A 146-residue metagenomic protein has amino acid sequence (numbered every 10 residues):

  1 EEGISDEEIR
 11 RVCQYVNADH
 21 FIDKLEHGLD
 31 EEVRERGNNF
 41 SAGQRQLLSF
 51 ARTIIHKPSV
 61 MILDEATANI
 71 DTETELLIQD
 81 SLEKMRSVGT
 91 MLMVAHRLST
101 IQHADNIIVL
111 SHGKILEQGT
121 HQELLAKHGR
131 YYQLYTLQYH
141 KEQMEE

Functional and structural regions predicted by a protein language model:
E1-S5: ABC-type ATPase nucleotide-binding domains, specifically the catalytic core motifs of the NBD
D6, I22, H121, Y131-Y132: Internal amphipathic alpha-helical segments of the cytochrome P450 catalytic fold
E7-K24: Conserved ABC ATPase "signature" region
V12-V16, G28-H128: ABC-family ATPase nucleotide-binding domain "signature/switch" substructure
A18, A126-E146: C-terminal boundary and immediately downstream tail of ABC-type ATPase nucleotide-binding domains
H20-K24, E31, Q133: Residue-level preference for short helical/loop micro-motifs built around acidic side chains
D23-H27, E142-Q143: Short, flexible cytosolic linker that couples an ABC transmembrane/permease module to its adjacent nucleotide-binding
K24, L110, L137: Conserved residues at the C-terminal ends of beta-strands
